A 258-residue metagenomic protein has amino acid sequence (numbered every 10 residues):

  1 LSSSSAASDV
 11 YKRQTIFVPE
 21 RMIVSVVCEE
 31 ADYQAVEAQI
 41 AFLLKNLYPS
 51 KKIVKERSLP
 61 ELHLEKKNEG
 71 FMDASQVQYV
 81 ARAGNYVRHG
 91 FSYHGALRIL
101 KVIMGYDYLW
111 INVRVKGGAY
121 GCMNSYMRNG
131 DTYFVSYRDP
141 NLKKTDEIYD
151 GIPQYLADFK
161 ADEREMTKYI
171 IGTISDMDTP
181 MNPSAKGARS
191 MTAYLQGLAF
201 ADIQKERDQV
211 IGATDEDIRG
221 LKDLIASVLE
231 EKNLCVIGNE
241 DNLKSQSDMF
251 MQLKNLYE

Functional and structural regions predicted by a protein language model:
L1-A7, Y11: Single conserved hydrophobic/aromatic residue that forms the stacking wall/gate of nucleotide- or nucleobase-binding
Q14, R21, S25, E30 (+2 more regions): His/Glu-based metal-binding/catalytic segments typifying zinc-dependent metallopeptidases
E20, R219-G238: Bilobed periplasmic-binding protein-like "clamshell/Venus-flytrap" ligand-binding domains
A31-A38, F91-H94, L142-E147, K244-Q246: Short, conserved charged micro-motifs
I40-R57, L109, N124-M181, A201 (+1 more regions): M16/insulysin-pitrilysin zinc metalloprotease superfamily fold
K67-R82, R114-D131, R138-Y149, K186-T192: A glycine-rich, aromatic-flanked flexible loop/lid motif
L195-S227: C-terminal structured "cap/appendage" subdomains that terminate the fold
